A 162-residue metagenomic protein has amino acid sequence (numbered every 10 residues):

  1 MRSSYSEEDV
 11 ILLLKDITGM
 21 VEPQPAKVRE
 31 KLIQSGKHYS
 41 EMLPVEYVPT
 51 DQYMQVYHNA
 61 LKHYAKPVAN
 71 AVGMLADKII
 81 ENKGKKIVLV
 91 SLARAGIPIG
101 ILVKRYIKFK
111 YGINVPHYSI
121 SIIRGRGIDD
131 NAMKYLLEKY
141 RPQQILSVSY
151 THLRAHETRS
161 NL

Functional and structural regions predicted by a protein language model:
M1-K37: N-terminal amphipathic/basic leader segments beginning at the initiator methionine
Q24-V28, H63, S160: Extended, composition-driven regions rather than compact fold-specific motifs
Y53-V68: Glycine-rich phosphate-binding "P-loop"
P67-N82: A short, well-structured juxtamembrane/interface segment
K86-L92: Short glycine-rich phosphate-binding loop at a beta-alpha junction
I99-I107: Short Gly/Thr/Asp-enriched flexible loops that form oxyanion-binding sites at enzyme active sites
Y106, K110-Q143: Long, charge-dense
T151-T158: Conserved small/polar residues in nucleotide/adenosyl-binding loops
